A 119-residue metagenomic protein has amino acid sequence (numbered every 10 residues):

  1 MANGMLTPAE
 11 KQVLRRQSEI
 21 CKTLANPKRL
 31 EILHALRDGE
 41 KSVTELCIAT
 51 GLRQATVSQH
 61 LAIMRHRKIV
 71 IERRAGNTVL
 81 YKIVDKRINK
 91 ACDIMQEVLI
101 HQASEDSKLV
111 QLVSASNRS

Functional and structural regions predicted by a protein language model:
M1-R16, I88-S119: Amphipathic alpha-helical dimerization/coiled-coil segments that flank or bridge DNA-binding/regulatory modules
Q12-T56, V79-I88: N-terminal helix-turn-helix DNA-binding core of bacterial DNA-binding proteins
H60: Residues within the DNA-recognition helix of helix-turn-helix
R65-A75, K82: Beta-hairpin "wing" of winged helix-turn-helix
